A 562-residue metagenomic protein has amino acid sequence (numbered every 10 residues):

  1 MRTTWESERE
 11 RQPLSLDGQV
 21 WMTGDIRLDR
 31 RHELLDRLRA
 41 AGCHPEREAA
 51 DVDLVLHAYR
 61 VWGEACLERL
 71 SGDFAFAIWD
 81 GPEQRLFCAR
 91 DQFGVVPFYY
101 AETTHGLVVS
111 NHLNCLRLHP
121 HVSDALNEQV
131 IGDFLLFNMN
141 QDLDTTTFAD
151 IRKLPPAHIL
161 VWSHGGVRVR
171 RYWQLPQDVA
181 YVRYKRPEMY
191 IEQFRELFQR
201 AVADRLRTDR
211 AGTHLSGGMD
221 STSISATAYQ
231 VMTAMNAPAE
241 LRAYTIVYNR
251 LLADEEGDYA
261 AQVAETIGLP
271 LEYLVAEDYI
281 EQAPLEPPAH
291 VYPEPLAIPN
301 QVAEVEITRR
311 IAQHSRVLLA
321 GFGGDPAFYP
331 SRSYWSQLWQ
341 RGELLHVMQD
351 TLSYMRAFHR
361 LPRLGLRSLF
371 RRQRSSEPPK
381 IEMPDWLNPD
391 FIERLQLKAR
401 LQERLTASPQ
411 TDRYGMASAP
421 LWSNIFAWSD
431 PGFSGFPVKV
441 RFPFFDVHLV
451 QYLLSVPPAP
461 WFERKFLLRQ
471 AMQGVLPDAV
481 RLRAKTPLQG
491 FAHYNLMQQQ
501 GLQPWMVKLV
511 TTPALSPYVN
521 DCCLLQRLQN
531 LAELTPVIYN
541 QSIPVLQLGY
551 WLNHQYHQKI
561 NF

Functional and structural regions predicted by a protein language model:
M1-L285, V291, E304: Cysteine-centered catalytic environments shared across enzyme families
M1-T3, M348-M355, S368, N540: Extreme N-terminus nucleophile/cap motif
G42-H44, A65, L118, D150-P155 (+6 more regions): Adenosyl-5′-phosphate
L126, T146, M189, Q193 (+16 more regions): Generic recognition of stable, solvent-exposed alpha-helical segments in well-folded globular domains
V231, D258-Y259, P288-V291, R332-W339 (+1 more regions): Short secondary-structure boundary/capping segments
L269, E294, R316: Short glycine/serine/threonine/alanine-rich loop segments
S315-S331: Short acidic/histidine-rich active-site segments
F328-Y354: A mobile, often basic/glycine-rich helix-loop segment that functions as the active-site lid/recognition loop
